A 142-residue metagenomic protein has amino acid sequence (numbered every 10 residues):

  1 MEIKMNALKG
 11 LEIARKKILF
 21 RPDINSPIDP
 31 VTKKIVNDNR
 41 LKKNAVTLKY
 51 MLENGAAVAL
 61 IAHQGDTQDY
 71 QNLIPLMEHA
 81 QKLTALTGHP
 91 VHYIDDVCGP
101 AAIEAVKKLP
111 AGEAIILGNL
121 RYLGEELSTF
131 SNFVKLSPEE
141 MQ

Functional and structural regions predicted by a protein language model:
M1-Q142: Active-site loop-to-helix "anion-binding N-cap" substructures in soluble metabolic enzymes
